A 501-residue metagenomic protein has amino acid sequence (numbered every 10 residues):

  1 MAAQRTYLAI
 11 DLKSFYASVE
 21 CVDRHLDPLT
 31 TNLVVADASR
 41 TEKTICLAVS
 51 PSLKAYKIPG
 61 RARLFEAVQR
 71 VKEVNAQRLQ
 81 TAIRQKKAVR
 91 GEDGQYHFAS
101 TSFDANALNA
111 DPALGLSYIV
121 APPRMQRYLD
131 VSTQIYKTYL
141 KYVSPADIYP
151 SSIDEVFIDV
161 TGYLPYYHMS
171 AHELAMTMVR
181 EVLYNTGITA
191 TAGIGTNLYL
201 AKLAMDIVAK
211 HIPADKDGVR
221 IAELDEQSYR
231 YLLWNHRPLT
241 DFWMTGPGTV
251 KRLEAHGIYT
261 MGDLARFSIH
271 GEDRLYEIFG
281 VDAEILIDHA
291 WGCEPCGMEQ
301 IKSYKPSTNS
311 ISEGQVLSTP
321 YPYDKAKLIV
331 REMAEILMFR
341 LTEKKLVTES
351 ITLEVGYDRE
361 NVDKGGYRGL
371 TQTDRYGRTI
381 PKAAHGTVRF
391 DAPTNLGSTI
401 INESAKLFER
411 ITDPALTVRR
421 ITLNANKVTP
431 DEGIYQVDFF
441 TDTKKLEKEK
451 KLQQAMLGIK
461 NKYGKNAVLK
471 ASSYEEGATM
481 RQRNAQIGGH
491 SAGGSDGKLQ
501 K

Functional and structural regions predicted by a protein language model:
M1-D288, P295-M298, T443-K501: Gly/Gly-Pro- and Ser/Thr-rich, intrinsically disordered tail segments characteristic of DNA damage-repair and tolerance
A2, A9, D241, P247-T417 (+1 more regions): DNA-contacting surface of Y-family translesion DNA polymerases
K13-F15, S39-K43, Y357-V362, V428-D431: Short, charged/polar surface micro-motifs in flexible loops or helix N-caps
D27-T30, V34-A38, D324-A326, P393 (+2 more regions): Compositionally biased, low-hydrophobicity segments enriched in charged and small polar residues
T44, V71, T308, S312-G314 (+5 more regions): Intrinsically disordered, low-complexity regions
T196-Y199, D288-W291, V347-R359, T417-T429 (+1 more regions): A glycine-rich phosphate-binding loop feature that marks nucleotide/adenosyl-phosphate handling sites
A405-N461: C-terminal hydrophobic structural anchor segments that stabilize assembly/packing rather than catalytic chemistry
